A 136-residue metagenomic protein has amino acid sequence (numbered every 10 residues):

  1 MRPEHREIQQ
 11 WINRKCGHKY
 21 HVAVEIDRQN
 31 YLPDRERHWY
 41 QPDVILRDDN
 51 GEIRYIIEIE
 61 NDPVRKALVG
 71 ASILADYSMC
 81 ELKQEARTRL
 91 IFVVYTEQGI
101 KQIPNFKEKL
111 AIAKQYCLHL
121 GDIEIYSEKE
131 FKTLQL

Functional and structural regions predicted by a protein language model:
M1-Q9: Nuclease catalytic cores
R6, I91-L136: Domain-level recognition of nuclease-like catalytic cores that cleave nucleotide substrates
R14, H18-N50, K66: Active-site metal-binding core of divalent-cation-utilizing nuclease and nuclease-like domains
R37-Q41, E52-I56, G70, E85: Short connector loops at helix/strand junctions that flank enzyme active sites, especially segments positioning acidic
V44-L46, R54-N61: Conserved catalytic cores of phosphodiester-cleaving nucleases, focusing on short active-site segments
D48-N50, S78-A86, C117: Alpha-helix termini
E58-L68, E97-Q98: Short beta-strand-loop-alpha-helix junction that forms the active-site gateway of nucleic-acid-processing nucleases
A67-E85, K109: Short, charged, amphipathic alpha-helix that recurs within catalytic cores of restriction-modification and other
